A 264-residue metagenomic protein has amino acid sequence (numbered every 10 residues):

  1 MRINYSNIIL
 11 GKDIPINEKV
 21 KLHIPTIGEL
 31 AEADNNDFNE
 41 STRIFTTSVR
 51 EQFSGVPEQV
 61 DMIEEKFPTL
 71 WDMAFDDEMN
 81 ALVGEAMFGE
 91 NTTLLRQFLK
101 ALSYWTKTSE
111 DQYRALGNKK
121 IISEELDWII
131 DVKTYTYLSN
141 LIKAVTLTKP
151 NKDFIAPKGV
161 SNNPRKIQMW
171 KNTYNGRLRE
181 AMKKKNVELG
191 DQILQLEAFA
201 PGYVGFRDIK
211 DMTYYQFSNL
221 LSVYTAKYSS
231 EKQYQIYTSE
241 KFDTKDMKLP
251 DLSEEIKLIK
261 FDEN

Functional and structural regions predicted by a protein language model:
M1-F67, M73, S139, K143-Q235: An amphipathic, hydrophobic-aromatic interaction surface with interspersed Lys/Arg that forms lipid/phosphate-bearing
I24-L126: N-terminal leader/propeptide segments of preproteins
F45, Q52, E78, W105 (+8 more regions): Residue-level detector of solvent-exposed, low-hydrophobicity positions
G89-G176: Long amphipathic alpha-helical segments with strong coiled-coil/leucine-zipper propensity
L102, S230, Y234-Y237, L252: Aromatic-enriched hydrophobic runs in primary sequence
T238-N264: Long, intrinsically disordered, low-complexity Ser/Thr/Pro-rich regulatory/activation regions of nuclear proteins
